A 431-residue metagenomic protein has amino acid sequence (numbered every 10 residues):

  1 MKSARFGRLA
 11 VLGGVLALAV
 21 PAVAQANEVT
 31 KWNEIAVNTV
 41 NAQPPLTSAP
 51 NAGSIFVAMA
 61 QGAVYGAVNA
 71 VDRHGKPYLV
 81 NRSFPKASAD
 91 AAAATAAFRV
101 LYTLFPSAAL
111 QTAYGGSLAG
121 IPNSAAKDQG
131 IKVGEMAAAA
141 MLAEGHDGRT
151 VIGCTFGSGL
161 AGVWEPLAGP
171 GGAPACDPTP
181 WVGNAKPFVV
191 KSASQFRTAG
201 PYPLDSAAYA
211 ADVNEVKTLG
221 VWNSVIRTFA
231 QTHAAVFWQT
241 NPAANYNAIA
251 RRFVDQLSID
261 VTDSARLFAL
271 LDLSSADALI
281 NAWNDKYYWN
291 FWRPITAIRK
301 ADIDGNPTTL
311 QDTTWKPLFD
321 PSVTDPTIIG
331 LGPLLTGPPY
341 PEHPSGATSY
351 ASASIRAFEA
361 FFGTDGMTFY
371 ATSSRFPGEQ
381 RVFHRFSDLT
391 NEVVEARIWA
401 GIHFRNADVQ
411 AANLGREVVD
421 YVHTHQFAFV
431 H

Functional and structural regions predicted by a protein language model:
M1-L12: Bacterial N-terminal signal peptides that target proteins for export
A10-P21: Bacterial N-terminal signal peptides
Q25-H431: Acidic/polar surface patches and capping/hinge elements
